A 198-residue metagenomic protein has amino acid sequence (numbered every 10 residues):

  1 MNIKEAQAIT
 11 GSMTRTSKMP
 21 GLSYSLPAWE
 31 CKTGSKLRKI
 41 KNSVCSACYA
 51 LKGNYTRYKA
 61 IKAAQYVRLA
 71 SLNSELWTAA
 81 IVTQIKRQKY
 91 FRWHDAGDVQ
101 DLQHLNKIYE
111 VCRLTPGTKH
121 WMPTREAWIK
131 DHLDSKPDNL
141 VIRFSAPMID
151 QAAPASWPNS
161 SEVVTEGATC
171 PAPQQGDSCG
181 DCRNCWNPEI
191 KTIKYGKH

Functional and structural regions predicted by a protein language model:
M1-H198: Class I S-adenosyl-L-methionine
